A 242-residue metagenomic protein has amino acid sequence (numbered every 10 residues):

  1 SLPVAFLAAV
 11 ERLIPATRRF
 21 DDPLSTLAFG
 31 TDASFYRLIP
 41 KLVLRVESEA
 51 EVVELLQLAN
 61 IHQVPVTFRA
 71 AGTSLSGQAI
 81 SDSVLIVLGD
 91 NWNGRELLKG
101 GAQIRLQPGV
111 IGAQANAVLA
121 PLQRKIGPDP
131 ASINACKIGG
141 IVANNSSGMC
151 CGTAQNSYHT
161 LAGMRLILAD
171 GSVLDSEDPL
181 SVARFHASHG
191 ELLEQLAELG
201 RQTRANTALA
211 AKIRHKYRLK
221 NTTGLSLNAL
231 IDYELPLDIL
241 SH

Functional and structural regions predicted by a protein language model:
S1-A33, L58-V66: N-terminal accessory segments
V10, S34-V66, V84, L88-S132 (+2 more regions): N-terminal glycine-rich flavin-associated loop
P23-F29, A229-H242: C-terminal substrate-recognition/cap domain of FAD-linked oxidoreductases
D32-F35, L75-I80: Short glycine-biased active-site loop of nucleotidyltransferases that positions the nucleotide triphosphate and helps
A33, P179-L235: Phosphate/pyrophosphate- and phosphate-bearing ligand-binding catalytic cores of soluble enzymes
G72-L75, I141-M149, L235-H242: Conserved phosphate/anionic-ligand binding catalytic regions in large, soluble enzymes, centered on
S74, K137, L168-A169: Short, acidic, Ser/Thr-enriched surface-loop or helix-capping motifs
G152-S157, K216-K220, L230, I239-H242: Short Gly/Pro-enriched turn/cap motifs at secondary-structure boundaries
